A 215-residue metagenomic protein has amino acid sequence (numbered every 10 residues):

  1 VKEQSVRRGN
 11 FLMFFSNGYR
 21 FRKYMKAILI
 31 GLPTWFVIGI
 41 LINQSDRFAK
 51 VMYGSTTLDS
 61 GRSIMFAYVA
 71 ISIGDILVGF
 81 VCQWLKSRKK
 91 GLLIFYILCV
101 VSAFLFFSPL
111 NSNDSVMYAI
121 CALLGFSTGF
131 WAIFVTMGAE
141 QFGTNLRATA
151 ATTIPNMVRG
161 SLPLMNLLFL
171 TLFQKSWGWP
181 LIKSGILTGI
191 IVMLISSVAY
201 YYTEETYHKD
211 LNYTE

Functional and structural regions predicted by a protein language model:
R20-S72, L162-N166: Extracytoplasmic gate region of multi-pass secondary transporters
G74-S87: Helix-to-loop junctions at the C-terminal end of transmembrane segments in multipass secondary transporters
W84-Y96: Cytoplasmic membrane-interface "Motif A"-like loop-to-helix N-cap segments of 12-TM Major Facilitator Superfamily
R88, Q174-I191: A membrane-interface helix-boundary motif in multi-pass transporters
I97-N111: C-terminal ends and interior cores of transmembrane alpha-helices in multi-pass membrane transporters/permeases
S115-G129: Hydrophobic core of transmembrane alpha-helices in multi-pass small-molecule transporters, especially MFS/SLC-type
G129-F142: Intracellular juxtamembrane helix-capping segments at the cytosolic ends of symmetry-related transmembrane helices
A139-K175: A late C-terminal transmembrane helix in Major Facilitator Superfamily
